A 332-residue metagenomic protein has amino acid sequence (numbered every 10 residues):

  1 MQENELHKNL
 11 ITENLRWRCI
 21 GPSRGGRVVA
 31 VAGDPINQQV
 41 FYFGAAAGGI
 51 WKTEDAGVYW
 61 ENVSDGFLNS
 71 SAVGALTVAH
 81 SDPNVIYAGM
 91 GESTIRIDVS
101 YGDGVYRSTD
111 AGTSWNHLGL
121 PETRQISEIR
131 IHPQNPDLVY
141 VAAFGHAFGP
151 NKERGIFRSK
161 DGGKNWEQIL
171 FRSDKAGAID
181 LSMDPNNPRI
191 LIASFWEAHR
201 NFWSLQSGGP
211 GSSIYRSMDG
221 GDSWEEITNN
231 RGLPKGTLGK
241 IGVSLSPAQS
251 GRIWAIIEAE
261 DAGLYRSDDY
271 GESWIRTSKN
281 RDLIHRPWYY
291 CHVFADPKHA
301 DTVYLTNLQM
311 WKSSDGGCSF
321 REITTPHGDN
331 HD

Functional and structural regions predicted by a protein language model:
M1-D332: Beta-propeller blade termini and top-face loops
